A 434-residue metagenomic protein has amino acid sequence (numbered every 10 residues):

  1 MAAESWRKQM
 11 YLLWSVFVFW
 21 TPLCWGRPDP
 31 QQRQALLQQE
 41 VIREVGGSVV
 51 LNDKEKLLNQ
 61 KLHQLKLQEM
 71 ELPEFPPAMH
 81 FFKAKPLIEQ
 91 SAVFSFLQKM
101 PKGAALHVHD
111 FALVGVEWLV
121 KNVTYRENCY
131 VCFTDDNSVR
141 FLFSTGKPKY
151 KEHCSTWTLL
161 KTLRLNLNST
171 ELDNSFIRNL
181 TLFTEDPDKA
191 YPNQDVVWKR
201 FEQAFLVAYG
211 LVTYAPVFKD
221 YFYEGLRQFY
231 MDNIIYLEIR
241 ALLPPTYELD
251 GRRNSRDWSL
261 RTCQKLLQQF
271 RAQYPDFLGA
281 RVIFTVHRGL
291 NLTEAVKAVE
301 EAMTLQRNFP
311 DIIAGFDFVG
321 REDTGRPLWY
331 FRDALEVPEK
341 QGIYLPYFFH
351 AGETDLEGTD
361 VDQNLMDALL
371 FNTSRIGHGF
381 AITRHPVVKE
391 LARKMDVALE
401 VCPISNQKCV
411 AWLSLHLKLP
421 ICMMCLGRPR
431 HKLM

Functional and structural regions predicted by a protein language model:
A2-Y11, F19-M434: Metal-cofactor-binding active-site regions of metalloenzymes
